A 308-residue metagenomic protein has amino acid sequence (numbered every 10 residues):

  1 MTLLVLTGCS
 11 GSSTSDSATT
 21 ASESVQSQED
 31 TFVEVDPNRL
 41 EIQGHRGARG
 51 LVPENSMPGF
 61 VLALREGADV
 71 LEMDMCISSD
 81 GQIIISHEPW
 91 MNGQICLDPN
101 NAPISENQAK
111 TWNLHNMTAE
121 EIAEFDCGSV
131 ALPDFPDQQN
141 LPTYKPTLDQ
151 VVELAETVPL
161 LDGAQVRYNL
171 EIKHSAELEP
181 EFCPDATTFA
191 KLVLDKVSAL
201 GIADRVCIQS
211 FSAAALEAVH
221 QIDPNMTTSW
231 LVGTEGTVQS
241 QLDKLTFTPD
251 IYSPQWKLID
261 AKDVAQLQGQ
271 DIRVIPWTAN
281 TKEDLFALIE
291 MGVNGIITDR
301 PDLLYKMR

Functional and structural regions predicted by a protein language model:
M1-T2: Sec-dependent N-terminal signal peptides
C9-R308: Phosphate-group recognition and catalysis centered on beta-loop-alpha active-site segments
